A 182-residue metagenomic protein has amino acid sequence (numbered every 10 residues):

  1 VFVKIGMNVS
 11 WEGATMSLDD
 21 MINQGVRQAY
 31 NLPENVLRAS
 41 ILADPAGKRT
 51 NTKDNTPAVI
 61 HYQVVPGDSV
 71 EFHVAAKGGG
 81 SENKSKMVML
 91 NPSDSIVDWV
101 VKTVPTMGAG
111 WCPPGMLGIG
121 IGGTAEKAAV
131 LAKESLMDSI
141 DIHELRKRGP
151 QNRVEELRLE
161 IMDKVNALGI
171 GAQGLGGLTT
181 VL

Functional and structural regions predicted by a protein language model:
F2-D68, H73-A75: A generic, well-ordered mixed alpha/beta core segment in the N-terminal half of proteins
V9, M16, D20, V26 (+1 more regions): Conserved mixed alpha/beta catalytic, RNA-binding, or beta-rich assembly cores of soluble enzyme, regulatory
T15, T50-T52, T56, T103-T106 (+2 more regions): Residue-identity detector for threonine
I22, L157-M162, N166: Short, well-structured alpha-helical segments that form the helix of a local strand-helix-strand
N31-P45, T106-G118, H143-R153, L168-L182: Flexible, glycine/charged-enriched surface loops at secondary-structure junctions
S40-D44, T52-A58, D98-V100, D163-L168 (+1 more regions): Short amphipathic alpha-helical surface micro-motifs
A128, D163, I170-G174: Extended, composition-driven regions rather than compact fold-specific motifs
